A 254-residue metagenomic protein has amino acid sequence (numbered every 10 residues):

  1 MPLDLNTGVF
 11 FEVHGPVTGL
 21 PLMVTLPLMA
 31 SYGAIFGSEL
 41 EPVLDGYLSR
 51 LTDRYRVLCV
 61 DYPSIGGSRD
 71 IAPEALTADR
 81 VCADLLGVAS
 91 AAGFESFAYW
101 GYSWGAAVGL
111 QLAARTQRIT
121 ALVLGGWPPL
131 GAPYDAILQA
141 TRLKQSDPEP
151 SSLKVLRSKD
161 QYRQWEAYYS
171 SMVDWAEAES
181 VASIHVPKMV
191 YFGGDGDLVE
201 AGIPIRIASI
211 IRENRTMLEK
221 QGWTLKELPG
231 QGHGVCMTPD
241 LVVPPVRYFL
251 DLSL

Functional and structural regions predicted by a protein language model:
T7-R69: Conserved HGGG/HGGXW glycine-rich cap/lid loop of the alpha/beta-hydrolase fold
R80-F97: Conserved acidic catalytic loop of the alpha/beta-hydrolase fold
E95-L130: Conserved hydrolase catalytic core segment
G125-L156: A catalytic-pocket lid/entrance helix-loop region that shapes and gates access to the active site across common
R163-S180, S209-R212: Active-site nucleophile elbow and catalytic-triad environment of alpha/beta-hydrolase enzymes
I184, V190-F192: Short beta-strand/loop motif that positions the catalytic acidic residue of the alpha/beta-hydrolase fold
D197-E227: Conserved loop-alpha-helix segment in the C-terminal half of the alpha/beta-hydrolase fold that carries the catalytic
Q221-L254: Catalytic active-site module of serine/aspartate enzymes centered on a nucleophile-bearing elbow/loop
